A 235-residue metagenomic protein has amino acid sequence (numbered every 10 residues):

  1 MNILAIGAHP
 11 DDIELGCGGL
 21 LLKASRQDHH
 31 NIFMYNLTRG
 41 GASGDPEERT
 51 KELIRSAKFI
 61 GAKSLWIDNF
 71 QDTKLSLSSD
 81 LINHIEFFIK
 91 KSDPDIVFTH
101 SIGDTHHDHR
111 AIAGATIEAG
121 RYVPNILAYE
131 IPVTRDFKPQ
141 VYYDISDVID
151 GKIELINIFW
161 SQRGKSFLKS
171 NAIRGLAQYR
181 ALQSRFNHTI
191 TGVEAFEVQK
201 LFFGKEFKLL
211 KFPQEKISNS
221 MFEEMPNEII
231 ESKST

Functional and structural regions predicted by a protein language model:
M1-D93, R121-Y122, L209-K216, F222-K233: Active-site rim/loop-helix segments in enzyme catalytic domains that contact anionic ligands
D11, T38, L53, L65 (+5 more regions): Divalent metal-coordination and catalytic microenvironments
G19-L20, E52-R55, D80-H84, A111 (+4 more regions): Alpha-helical elements of Rossmann-like donor-binding domains used by nucleotide-donor carbohydrate transfer enzymes
N36, W66-N69, A128, Y142-D144 (+1 more regions): Structural signal for conserved beta-strand scaffold positions within catalytic alpha/beta enzyme cores
G40, F70, I102, I131 (+1 more regions): Flexible loop residues that form catalytic and substrate-binding hotspots at small-molecule/glycan-binding clefts
F88-V133: Active-site adenylate/phosphate-handling loop in enzymes that bind or generate adenylated species
T134-T235: The feature marks non-catalytic terminal segments
